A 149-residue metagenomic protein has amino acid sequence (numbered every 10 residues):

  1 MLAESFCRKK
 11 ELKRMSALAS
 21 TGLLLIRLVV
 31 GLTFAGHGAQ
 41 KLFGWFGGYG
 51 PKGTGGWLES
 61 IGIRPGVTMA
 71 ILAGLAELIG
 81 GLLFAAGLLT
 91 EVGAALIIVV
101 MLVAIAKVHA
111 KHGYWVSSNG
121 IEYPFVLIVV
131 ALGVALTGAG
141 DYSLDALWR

Functional and structural regions predicted by a protein language model:
L2-G48, G53, E59-S60, R64-L75 (+1 more regions): Extended, low-polarity transmembrane helix blocks
